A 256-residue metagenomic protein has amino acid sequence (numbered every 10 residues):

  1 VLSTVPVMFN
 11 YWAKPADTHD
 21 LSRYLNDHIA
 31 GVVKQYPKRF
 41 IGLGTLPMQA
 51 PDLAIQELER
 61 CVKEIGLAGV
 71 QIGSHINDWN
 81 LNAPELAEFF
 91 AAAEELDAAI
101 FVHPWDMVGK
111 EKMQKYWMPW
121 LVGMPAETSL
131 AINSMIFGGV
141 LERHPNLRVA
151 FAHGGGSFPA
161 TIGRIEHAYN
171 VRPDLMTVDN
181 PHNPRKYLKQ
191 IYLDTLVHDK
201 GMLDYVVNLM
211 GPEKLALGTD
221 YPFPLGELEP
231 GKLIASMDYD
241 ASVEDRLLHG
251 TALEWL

Functional and structural regions predicted by a protein language model:
V1-L2, A150, Y192: Structural recognition of the beta-strand scaffold that forms the well-ordered cores of secreted hydrolase catalytic
L2-G139: Active-site gating/metal-coordination segments in enzymes
Y11, K110-W117, G155-N170, L203-M210 (+1 more regions): Histidine/acidic-residue-rich catalytic or RNA/ligand-binding cores of hydrolases and nuclease-related proteins
D27-Q35, Q56-R60, A68, L147 (+3 more regions): Mid-to-C-terminal alpha-helical segments outside catalytic/metal-binding sites
S129-I132, V171-T177, T195-D199: A general structural motif
I136-G139, P145-L188: Aromatic-lined glycan-binding groove of carbohydrate-active enzymes
